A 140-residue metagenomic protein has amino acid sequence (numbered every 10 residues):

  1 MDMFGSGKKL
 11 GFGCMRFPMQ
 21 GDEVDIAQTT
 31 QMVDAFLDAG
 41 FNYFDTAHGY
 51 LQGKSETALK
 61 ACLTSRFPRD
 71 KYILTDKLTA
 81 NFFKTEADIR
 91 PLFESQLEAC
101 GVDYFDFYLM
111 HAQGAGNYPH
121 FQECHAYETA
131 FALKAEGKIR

Functional and structural regions predicted by a protein language model:
M1-Y72, T129, A135: N-terminal binding-site loop/beta-alpha segment at the start of enzyme catalytic domains that lines or forms
M15-F17, A47-G49, K77-N81, M110-Q113: Active-site beta-loop-alpha junctions enriched in small/polar residues
P18, H48, L63, L78 (+2 more regions): Generic anion/oxyanion-binding catalytic loop in active/binding sites
Q20, D34, K84-R140: Glycine/proline-rich, positively charged, aromatic-decorated active-site loop/lid region on the catalytic face
L74-T75, R140: Structural detector of well-ordered beta-strand residues that form the stable sheet scaffold of enzyme domains
